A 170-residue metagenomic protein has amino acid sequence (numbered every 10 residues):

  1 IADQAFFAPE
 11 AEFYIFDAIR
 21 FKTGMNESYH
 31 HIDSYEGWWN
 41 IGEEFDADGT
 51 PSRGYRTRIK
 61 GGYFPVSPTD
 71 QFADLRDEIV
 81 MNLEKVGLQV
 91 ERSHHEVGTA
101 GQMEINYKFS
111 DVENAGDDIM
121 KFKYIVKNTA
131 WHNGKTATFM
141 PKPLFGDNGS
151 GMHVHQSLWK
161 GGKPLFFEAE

Functional and structural regions predicted by a protein language model:
I1-E170: Glycine-rich, acidic/polar active-site loops that bind/position phosphate-bearing ligands
